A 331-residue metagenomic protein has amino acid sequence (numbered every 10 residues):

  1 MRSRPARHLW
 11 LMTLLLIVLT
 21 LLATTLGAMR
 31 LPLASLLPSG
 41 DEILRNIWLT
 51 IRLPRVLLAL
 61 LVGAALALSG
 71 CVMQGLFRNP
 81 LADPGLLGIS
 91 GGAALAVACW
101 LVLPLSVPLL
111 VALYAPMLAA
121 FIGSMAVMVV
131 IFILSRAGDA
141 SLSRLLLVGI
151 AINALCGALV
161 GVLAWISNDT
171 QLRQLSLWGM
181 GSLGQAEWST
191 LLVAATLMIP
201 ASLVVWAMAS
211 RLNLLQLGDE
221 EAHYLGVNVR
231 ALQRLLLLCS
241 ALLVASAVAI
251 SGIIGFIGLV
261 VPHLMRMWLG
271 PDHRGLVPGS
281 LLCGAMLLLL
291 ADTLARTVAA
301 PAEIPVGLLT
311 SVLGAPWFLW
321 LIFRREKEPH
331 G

Functional and structural regions predicted by a protein language model:
M1-G331: Alpha-helical transmembrane segments in inner-membrane proteins
